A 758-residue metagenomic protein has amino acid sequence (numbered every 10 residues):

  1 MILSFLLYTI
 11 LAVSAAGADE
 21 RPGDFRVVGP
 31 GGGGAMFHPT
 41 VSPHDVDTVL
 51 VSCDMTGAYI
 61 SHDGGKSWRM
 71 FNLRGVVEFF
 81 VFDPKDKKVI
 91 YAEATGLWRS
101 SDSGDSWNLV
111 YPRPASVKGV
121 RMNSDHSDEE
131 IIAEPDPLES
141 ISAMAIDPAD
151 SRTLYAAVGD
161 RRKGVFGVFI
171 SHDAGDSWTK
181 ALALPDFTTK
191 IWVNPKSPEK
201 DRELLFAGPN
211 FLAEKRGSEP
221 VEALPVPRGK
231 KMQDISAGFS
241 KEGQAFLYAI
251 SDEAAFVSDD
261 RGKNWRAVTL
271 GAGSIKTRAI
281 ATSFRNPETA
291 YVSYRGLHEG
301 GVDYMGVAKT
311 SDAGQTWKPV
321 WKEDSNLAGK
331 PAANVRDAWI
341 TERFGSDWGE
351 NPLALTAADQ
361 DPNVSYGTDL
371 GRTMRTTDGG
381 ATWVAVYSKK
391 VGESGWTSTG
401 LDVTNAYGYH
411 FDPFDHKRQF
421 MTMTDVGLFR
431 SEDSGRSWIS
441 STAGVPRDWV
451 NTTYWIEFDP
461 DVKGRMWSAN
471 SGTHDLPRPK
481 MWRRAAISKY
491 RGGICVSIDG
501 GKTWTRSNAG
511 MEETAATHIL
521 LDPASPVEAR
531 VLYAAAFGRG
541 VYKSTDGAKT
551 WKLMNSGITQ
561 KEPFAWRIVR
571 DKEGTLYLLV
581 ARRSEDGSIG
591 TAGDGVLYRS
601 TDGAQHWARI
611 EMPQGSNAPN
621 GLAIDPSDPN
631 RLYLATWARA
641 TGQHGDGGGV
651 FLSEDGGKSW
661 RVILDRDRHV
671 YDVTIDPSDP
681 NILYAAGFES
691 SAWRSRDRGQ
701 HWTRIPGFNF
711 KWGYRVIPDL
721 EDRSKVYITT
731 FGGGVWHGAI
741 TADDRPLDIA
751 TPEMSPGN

Functional and structural regions predicted by a protein language model:
M1-Y8: Sec-dependent signal peptide recognition, specifically the positively charged N-region followed immediately by
F5, V13-N758: Extracellular glycan-interacting surfaces
